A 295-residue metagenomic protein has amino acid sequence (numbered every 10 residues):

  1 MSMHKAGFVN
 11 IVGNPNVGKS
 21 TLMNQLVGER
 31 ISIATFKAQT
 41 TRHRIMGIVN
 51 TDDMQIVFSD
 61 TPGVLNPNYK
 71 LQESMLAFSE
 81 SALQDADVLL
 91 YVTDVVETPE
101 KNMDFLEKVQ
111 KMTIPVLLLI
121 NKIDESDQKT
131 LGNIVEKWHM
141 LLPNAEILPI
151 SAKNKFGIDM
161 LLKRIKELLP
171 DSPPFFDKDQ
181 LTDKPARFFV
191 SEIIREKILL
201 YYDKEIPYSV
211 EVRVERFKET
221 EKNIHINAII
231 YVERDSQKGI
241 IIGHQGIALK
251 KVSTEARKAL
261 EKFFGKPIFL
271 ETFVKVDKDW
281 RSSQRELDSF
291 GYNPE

Functional and structural regions predicted by a protein language model:
M1-A77, S81-L83: Conserved G1/Walker A P-loop phosphate-binding module
G18, G157, A248: Conserved glycine(s) of the Walker
S32-A34, K101, P173-D177, L200-E211: Active-site phosphate-binding and catalytic loops of NTP-dependent enzymes
T41, V64-N66, T98-P99, S126-D127 (+1 more regions): Catalytic P-loop NTPase motifs of RecA-like helicase/translocase cores
D53, A77-A145, K218-T220: Conserved C-terminal guanine-recognition region of P-loop GTPase G domains, centered on the G4
D60, N121, S151: Active-site glycine-centered loops adjacent to acidic/histidine catalytic or metal-binding residues that shape
P115, D124-T182: Canonical P-loop GTPase G-domain recognition
A186-E295: P-loop NTP-binding site
